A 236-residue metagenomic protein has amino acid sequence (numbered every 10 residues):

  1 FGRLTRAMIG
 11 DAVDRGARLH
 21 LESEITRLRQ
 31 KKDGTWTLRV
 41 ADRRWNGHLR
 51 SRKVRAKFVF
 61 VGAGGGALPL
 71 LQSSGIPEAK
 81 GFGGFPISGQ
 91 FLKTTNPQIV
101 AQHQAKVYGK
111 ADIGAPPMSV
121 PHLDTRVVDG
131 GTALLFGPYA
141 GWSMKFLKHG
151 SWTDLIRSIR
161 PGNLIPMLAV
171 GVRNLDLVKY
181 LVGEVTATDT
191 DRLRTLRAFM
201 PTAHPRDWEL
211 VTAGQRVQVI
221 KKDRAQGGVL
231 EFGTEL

Functional and structural regions predicted by a protein language model:
F1-F58: Helical element adjacent to the flavin cofactor pocket in flavoenzyme catalytic cores
R3, I87, A187, D191: Conserved active-site and cofactor/substrate-binding residues in soluble primary-metabolism enzymes
T26, G66-A67, A140-S143: Short, solvent-exposed loop/turn segments at secondary-structure junctions
V61-I76: Flavin (primarily FAD) binding-site architecture
P77-V107: Central beta-strand plus flanking loop segment that forms part of the substrate or channel wall within the catalytic
Q98-K179, A187-D191: An anion/pyrophosphate-binding glycine-rich loop and adjacent beta-alpha core in soluble alpha-beta enzymes
L147-L236: C-terminal catalytic lobe of FAD-dependent flavoproteins
